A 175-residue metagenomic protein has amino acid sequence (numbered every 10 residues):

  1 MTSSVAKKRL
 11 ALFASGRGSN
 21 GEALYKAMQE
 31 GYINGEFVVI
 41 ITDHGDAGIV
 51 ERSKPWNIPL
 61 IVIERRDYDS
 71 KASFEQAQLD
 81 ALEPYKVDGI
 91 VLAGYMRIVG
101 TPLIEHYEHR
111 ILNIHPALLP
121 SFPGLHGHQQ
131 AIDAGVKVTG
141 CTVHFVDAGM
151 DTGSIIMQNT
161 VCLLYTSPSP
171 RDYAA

Functional and structural regions predicted by a protein language model:
T2-G48, R52: N-terminal Rossmann-like dinucleotide-binding module
I61-R66, I114: Short beta->alpha connector loops at strand-helix junctions that form conserved, small/polar/Pro-enriched
A72-E108, L112-I114: Helix-adjacent hinge/juxtasegments
I98, P102, H109-I111, A117 (+2 more regions): Anionic-ligand binding region
L125-I155: Short, glycine-/small-residue-rich phosphate/pyrophosphate-handling segment
Y165, P170-A175: Single conserved hydrophobic/aromatic residue that forms the stacking wall/gate of nucleotide- or nucleobase-binding
